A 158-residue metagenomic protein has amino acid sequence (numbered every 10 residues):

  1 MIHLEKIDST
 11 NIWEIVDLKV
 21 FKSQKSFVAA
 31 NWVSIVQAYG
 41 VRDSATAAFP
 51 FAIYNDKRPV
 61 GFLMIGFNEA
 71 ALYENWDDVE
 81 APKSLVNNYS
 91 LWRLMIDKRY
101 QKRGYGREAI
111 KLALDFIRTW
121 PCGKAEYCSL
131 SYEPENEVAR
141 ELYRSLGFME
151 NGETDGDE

Functional and structural regions predicted by a protein language model:
I2-R99, I110-L112, F116-C122, D155: Acetyl-CoA-dependent GNAT
N87, K124-Y127, Y143, G147-M149: Non-catalytic interaction surface on structured domains
D97-R103, P134-E135: Active-site acidic-Proline motif in GNAT/NAT acetyltransferases
R107, P134-G152: Conserved active-site alpha-helix within GNAT-family acetyltransferase domains
K124-R140, G156-E158: Conserved beta-strand-loop-alpha-helix junction that forms the acyl-donor binding cleft
